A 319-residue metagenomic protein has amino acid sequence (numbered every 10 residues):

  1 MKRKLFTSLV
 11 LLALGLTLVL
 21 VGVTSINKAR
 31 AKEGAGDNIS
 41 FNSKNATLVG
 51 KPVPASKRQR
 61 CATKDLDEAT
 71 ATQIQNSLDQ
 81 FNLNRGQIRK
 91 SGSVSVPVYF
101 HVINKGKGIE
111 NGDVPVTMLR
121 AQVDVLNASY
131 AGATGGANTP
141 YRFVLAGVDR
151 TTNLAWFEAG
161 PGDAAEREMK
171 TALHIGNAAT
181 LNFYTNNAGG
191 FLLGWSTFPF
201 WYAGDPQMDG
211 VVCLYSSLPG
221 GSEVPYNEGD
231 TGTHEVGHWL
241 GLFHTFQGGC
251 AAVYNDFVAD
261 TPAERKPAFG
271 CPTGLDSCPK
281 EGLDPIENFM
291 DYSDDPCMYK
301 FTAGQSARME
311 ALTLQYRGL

Functional and structural regions predicted by a protein language model:
K2-L12: Bacterial N-terminal signal peptides that target proteins for export
V10-V21: Bacterial N-terminal signal peptides
I26, R30-T180, N186-G189, L314: Propeptide-to-catalytic entry region of secreted or membrane-anchored zinc metalloproteases
G36-K57, K64-D67, C213, D256-E287: Conserved active-site regions of diverse hydrolases
G106-V116, G221-Y226, P296-C297: Second-shell loop/turn segments in exported
G112-L119, P225-D230, L283, T302 (+1 more regions): Solvent-exposed, acidic/flexible segments
R120-G270, G274: Metzincin-family zinc-dependent endopeptidase catalytic domain
A251-L319: Replace "(M1/M4/M9/M12/WLM)" with "(e.g., M1/M4/M8/M9/M12/M26/WLM)" and add "not limited to" to clarify scope
